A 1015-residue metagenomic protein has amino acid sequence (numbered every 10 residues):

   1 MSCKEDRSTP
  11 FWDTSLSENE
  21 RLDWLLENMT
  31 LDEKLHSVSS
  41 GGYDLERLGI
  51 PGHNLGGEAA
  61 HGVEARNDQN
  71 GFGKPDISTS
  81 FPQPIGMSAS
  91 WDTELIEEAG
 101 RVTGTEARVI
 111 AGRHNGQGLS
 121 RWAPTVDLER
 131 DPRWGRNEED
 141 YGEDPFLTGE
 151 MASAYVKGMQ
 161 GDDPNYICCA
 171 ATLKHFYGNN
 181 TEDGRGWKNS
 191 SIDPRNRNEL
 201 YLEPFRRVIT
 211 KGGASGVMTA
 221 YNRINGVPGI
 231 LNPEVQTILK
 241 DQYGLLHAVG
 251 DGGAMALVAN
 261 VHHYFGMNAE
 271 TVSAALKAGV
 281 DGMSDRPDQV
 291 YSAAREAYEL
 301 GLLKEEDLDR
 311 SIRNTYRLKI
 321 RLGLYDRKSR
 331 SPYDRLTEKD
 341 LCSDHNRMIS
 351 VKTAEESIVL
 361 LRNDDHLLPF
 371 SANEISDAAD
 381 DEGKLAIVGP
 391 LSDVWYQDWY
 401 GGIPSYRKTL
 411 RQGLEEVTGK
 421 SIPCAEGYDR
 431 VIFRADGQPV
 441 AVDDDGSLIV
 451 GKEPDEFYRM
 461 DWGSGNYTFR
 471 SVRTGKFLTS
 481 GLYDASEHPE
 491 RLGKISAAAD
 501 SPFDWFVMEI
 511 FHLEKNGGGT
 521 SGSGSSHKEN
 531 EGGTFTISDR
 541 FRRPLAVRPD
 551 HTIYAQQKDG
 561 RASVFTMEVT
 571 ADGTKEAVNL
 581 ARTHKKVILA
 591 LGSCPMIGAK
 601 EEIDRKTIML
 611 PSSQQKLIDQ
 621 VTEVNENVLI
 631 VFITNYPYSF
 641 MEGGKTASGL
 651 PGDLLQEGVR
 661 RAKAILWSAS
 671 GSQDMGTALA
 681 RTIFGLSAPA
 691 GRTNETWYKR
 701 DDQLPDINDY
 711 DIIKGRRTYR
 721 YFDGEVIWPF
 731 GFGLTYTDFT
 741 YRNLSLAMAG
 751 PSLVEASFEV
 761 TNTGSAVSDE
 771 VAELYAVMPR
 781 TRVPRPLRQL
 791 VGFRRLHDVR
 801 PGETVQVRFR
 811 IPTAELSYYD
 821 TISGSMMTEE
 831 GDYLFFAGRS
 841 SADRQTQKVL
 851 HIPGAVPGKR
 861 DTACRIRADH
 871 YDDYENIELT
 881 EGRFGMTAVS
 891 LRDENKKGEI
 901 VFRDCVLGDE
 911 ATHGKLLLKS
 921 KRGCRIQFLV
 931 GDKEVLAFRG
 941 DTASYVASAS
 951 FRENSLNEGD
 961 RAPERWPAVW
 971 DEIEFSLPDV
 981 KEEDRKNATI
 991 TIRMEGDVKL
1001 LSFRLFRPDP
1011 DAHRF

Functional and structural regions predicted by a protein language model:
M1-Y818, Y833-A837, S841, D932 (+1 more regions): Glycoside hydrolase catalytic-domain context in secreted enzymes
N115, I167, P689, A766-E770 (+5 more regions): Short loop/turn segments at connectors of secondary-structure elements within structured domains
G465, K476, G533, R543 (+5 more regions): A glycine-anchored, Pro-Gly-centered beta-turn/N-cap motif
S525, D832, S841, H851-F1015: Extracytoplasmic
P751-E755, D769, T804-Q806, E830 (+5 more regions): A general secondary-structure signal for short beta-strands and their flanking turns/coil in non-transmembrane regions
T813-A855: Terminal connector regions
